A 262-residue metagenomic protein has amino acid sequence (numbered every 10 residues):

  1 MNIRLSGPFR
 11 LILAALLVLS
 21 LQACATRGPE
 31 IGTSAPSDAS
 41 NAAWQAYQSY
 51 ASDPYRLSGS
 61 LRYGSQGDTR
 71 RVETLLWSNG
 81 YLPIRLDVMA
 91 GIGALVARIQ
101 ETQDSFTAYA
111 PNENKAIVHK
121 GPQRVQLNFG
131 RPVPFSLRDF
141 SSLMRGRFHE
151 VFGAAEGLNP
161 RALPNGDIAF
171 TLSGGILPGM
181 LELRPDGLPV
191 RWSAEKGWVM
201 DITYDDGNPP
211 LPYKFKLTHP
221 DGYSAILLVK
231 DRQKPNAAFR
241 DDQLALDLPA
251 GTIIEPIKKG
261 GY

Functional and structural regions predicted by a protein language model:
M1-C24: Sec-dependent bacterial lipoprotein signal peptides
C24-E73, I253, I257-Y262: N-terminal leader/targeting segments and the immediate start of mature chains
S52-R56, R71, Y81-P83, A94 (+4 more regions): Extracytoplasmic
R56-S58, T69-L75, Y81, D201 (+1 more regions): Beta-strand-dominated lipid-handling architectures at cellular/organellar boundaries
S60-Q66, G91-A94, Y109, E113 (+3 more regions): Hydrophobic lipid-interacting interfaces of membrane-associated proteins
P83-R138: An acidic-aromatic
K120, R124-A154, F170-S173: Extracytoplasmic segments of membrane-associated envelope/inner-membrane machinery
G153-Y262: Gly/Pro-enriched, hydrophobic low-complexity segments that function as extracytoplasmic propeptides/linkers
